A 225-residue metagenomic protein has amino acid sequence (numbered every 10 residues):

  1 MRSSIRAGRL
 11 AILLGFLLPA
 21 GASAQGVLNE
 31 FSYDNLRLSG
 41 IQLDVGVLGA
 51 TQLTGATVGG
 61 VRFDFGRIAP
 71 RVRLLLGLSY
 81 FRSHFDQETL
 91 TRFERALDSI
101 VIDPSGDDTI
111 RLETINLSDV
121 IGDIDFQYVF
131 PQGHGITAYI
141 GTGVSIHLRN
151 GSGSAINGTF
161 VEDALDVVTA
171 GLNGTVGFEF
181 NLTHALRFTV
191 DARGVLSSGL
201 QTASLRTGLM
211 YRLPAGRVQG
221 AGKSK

Functional and structural regions predicted by a protein language model:
R9-A20: Bacterial N-terminal signal peptides
A24-L74, R206, M210-R217, K223-K225: Short glycine/proline- and aromatic-enriched beta-strand/turn motifs that initiate or cap beta-hairpins
Y33-I41, P70-L74, H134-I140, V168 (+2 more regions): Outer-envelope beta-barrel architecture signal
R37-L43, L97-D108, S152-N157, G171 (+1 more regions): Flexible, solvent-exposed coil segments and beta strand-coil junctions, predominantly the extracellular/periplasmic
R37-S39, L53-G59, N116-G122, I136 (+2 more regions): Residues that define the transmembrane beta-barrel architecture of outer-membrane proteins
G46-G49, D108-E113, G158-A164, A192-V195: Extracellular loop and loop/strand-boundary signature of outer-membrane beta-barrel proteins
R62-S154, R206, Y211-L213: Gram-negative (and chloroplast) outer-membrane scaffold detector with strong preference for beta-barrel transmembrane
S83-F85, D103, G174-K225: Predominantly the C-terminal beta-signal and adjacent terminal strand-loop region of outer-membrane beta-barrel
